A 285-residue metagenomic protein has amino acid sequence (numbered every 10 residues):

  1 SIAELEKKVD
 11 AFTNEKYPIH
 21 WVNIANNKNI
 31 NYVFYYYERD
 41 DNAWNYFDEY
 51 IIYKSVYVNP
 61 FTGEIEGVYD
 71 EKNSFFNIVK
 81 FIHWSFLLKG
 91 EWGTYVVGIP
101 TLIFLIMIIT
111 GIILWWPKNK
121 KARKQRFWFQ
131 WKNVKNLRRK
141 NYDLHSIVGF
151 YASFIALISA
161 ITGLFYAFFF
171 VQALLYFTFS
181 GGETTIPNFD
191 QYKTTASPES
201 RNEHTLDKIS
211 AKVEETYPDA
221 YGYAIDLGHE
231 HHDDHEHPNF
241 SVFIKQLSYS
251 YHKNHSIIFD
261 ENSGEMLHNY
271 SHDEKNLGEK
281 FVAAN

Functional and structural regions predicted by a protein language model:
S1-N285: Conserved histidines in hydrophobic membrane contexts and catalytic metal-binding motifs
